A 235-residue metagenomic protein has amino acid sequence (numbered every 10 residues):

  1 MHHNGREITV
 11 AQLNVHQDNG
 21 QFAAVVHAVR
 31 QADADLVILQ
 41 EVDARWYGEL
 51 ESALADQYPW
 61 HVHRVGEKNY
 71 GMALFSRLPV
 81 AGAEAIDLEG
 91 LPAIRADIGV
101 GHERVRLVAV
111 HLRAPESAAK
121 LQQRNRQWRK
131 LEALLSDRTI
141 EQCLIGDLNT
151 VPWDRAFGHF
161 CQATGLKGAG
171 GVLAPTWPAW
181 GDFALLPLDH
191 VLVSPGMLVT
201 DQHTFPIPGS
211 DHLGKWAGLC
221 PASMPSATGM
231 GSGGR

Functional and structural regions predicted by a protein language model:
R6, V10-A11, H16-Q31, L36-R235: Soluble catalytic domains of enzymes that build or remodel membrane lipids, polysaccharides, and related
